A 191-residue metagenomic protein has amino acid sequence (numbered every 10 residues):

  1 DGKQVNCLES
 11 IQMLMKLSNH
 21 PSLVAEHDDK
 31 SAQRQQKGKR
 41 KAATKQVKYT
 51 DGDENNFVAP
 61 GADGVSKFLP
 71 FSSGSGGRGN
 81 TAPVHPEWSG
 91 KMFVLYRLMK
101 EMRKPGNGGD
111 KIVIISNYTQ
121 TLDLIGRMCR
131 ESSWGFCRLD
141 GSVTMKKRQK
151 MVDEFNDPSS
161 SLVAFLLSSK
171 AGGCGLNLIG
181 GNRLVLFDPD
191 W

Functional and structural regions predicted by a protein language model:
G2-A164, K170: Conserved Helicase C-terminal RecA-like lobe
W134, S142-M145, S169-W191: Conserved RecA-like helicase motor core of SF1/SF2 enzymes
